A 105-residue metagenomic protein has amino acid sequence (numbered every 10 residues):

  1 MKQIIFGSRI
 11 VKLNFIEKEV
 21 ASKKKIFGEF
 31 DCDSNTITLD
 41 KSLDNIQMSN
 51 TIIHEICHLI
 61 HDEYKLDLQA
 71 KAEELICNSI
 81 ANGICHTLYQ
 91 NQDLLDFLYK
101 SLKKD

Functional and structural regions predicted by a protein language model:
M1-Q47, E63-D105: Metalloprotease/metallohydrolase-associated module, dominated by Zn2+-dependent proteases
N50-D62: Active-site recognition of the HExxH zinc-binding catalytic motif
